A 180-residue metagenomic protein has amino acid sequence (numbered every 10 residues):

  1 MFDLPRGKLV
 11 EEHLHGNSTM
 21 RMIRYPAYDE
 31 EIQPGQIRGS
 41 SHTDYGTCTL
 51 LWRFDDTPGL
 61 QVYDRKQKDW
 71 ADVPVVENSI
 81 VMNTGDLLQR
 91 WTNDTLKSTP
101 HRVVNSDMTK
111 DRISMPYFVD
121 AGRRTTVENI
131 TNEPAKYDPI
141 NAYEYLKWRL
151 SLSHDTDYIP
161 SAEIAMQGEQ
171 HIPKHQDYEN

Functional and structural regions predicted by a protein language model:
M1-N180: C-terminal flanking tails of non-heme Fe-dependent oxygenases
